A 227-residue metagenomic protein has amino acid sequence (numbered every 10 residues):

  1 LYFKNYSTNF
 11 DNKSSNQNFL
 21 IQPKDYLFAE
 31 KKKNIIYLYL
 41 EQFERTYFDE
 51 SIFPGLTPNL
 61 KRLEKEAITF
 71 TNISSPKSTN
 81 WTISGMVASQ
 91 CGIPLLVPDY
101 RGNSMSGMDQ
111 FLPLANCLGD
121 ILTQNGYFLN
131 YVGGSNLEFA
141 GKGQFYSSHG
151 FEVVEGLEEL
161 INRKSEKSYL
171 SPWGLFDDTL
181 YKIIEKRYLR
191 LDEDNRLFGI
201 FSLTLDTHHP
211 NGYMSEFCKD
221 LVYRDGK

Functional and structural regions predicted by a protein language model:
L1-N5: Transmembrane and membrane-interface helices of multi-pass, inner-membrane envelope-modifying transferases
F10-D11: Non-catalytic propeptide/linker segments at domain boundaries
S14-N18: Short glycine-rich substrate-engagement loop in P-loop NTPases that contacts/grips substrate
F19-K227: Solvent-exposed soluble domains appended to multi-pass membrane proteins
